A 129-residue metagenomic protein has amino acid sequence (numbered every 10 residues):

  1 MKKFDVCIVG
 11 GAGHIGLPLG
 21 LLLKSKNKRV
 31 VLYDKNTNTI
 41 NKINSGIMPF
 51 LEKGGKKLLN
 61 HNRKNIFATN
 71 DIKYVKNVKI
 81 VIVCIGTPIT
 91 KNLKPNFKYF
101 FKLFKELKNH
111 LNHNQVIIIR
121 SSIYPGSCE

Functional and structural regions predicted by a protein language model:
M1-K2, N112: Short, flexible coil/linker segments at domain boundaries that flank nucleotide/cofactor-interacting
K3, R29, K35-I80, G86-K94: Conserved N-terminal Rossmann-fold NAD(P) cofactor-binding segment
V6-C7: Conserved hydrophobic helix-helix packing surfaces used for dimerization/oligomerization
G11-A12: Glycine-rich Rossmann-fold phosphate-binding loop(s) that bind the pyrophosphate of adenine dinucleotide cofactors
G16-L17: N-terminal Rossmann-fold NAD(P) dinucleotide-binding loop
G20, K24-S25: Gly/Ala-rich phosphate-binding loop of Rossmann-like dinucleotide-binding domains, activating on the conserved
I89-E129: Rossmann-like NAD(P)(H) cofactor-binding subdomain of soluble oxidoreductases
